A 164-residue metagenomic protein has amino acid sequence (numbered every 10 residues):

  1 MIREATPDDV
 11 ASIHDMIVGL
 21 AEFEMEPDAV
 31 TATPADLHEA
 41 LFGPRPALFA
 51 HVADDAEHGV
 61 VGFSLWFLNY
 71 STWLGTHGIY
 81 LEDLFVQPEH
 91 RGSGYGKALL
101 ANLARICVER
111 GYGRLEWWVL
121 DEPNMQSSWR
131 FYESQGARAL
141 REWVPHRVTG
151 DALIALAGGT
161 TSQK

Functional and structural regions predicted by a protein language model:
M1-D15, E26: A short beta-loop-alpha structural element at the N-terminal edge of CoA-dependent acyl/N-acetyltransferase catalytic
H14-E39: Conserved GNAT-fold acetyl-CoA-binding loop/helix
E39-V52, Y80: A short helix-loop-beta-strand connector motif used in the catalytic cores of GNAT acetyltransferases and, in some
V52, G59-L68, Y80, F85: Conserved beta-strand in the GNAT
A53, G92-L100: Glycine-rich acyl-CoA binding loop
W66, Y132-E133: Conserved active-site tyrosine of GNAT-family acetyltransferases
Q87, A98-R114, R138: Conserved acyl-CoA
E116-S128, R147-G150: Conserved beta-strand-loop-alpha-helix junction that forms the acyl-donor binding cleft
